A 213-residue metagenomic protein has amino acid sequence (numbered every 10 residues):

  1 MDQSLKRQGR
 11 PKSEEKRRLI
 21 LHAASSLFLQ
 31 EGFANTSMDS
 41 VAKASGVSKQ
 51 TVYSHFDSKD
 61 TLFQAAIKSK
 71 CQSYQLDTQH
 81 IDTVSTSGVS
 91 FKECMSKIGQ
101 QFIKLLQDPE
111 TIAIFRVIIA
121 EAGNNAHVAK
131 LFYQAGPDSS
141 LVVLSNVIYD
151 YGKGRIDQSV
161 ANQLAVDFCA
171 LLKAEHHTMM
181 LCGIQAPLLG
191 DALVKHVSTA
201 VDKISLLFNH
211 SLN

Functional and structural regions predicted by a protein language model:
M1-S4, V142, N146-Y149, K153 (+2 more regions): C-terminal peripheral helix-coil segments that are non-catalytic and often amphipathic
Q8-R10: Arg/Lys-rich, glycine/proline-spaced intrinsically disordered segments in nuclear chromatin/transcription regulators
L19, L27-T61, A65-S69: Helix-turn-helix
K43, D57-T61, A65, T86 (+4 more regions): Residues in soluble alpha-helical coiled-coils and helical-bundle/repeat scaffolds
A65, Q79-D108, Q158-F168: Hydrophobic alpha-helical connector segments
S69-F91, L181-D191: Short, flexible, glycine-rich and Lys/Arg-enriched loop motifs at helix boundaries that contact anionic partners
E93, K104, P109, A113 (+3 more regions): Amphipathic alpha-helical packing segments from all-alpha helical-bundle domains
